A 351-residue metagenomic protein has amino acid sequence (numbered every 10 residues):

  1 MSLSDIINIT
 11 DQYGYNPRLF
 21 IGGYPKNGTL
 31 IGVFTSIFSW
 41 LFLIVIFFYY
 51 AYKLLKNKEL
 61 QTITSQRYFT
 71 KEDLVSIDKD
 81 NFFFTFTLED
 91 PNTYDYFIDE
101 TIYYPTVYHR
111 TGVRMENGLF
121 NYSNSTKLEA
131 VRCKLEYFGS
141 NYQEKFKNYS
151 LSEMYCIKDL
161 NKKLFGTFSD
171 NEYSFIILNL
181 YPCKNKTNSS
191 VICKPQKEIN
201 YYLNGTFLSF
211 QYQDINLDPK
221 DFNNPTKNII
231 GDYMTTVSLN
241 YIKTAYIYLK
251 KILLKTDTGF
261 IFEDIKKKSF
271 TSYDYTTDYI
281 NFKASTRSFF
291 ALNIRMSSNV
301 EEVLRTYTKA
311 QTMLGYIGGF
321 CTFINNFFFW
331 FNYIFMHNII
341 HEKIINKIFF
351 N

Functional and structural regions predicted by a protein language model:
M1-N351: Non-transmembrane functional regions of membrane and envelope proteins
